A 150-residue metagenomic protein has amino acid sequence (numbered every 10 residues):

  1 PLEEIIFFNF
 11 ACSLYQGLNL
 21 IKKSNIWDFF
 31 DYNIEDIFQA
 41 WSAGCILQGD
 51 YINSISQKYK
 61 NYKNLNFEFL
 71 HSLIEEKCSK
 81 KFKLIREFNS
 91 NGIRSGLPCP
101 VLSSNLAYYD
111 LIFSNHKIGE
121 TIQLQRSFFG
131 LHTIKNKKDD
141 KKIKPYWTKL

Functional and structural regions predicted by a protein language model:
P1-S95, C99: C-terminal substrate-binding/catalytic lobe of Rossmann-fold NAD(P)-dependent dehydrogenases
S79, L84-L150: C-terminal amphipathic alpha-helical interaction region
